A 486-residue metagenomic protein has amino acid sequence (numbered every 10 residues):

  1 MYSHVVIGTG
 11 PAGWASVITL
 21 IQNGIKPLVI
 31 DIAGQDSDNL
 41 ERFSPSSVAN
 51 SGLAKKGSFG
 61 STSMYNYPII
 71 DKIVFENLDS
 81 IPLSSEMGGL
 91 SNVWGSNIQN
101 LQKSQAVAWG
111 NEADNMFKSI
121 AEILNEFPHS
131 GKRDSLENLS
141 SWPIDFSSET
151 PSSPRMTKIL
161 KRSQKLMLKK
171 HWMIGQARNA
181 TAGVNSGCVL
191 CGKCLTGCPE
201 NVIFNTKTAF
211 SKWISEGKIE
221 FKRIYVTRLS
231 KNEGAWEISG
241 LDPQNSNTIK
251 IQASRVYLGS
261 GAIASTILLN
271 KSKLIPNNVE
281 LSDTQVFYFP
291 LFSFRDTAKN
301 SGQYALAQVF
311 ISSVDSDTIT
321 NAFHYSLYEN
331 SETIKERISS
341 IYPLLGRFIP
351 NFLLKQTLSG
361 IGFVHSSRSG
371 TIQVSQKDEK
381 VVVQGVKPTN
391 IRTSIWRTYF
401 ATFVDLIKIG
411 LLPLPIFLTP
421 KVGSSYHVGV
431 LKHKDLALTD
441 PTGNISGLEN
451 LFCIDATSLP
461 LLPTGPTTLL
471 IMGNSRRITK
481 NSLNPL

Functional and structural regions predicted by a protein language model:
M1-D114, I224, G240, P276-R295 (+3 more regions): N-terminal glycine-rich phosphate/pyrophosphate-binding loop and immediately adjacent elements
V6, G10-P11, I263, S458 (+1 more regions): Residue-level detector of alpha-helix initiation sites
M87, S91-G187: Rossmann-like flavin
N185-S254: Helical element adjacent to the flavin cofactor pocket in flavoenzyme catalytic cores
G187-C194, K231, N390-L462, T468: A glycine-rich dinucleotide-binding beta-alpha-beta segment and adjacent secondary-structure elements that constitute
G217, K222, N247, S254-S359: Mid-to-C-terminal "cap/lid" subdomains and adjacent gly/pro-rich loops that border and regulate access to redox
P343-L412: C-terminal catalytic lobe of FAD-dependent flavoproteins
L469-N484: An active-site-proximal "capping" alpha-helix that borders the catalytic cofactor pocket
